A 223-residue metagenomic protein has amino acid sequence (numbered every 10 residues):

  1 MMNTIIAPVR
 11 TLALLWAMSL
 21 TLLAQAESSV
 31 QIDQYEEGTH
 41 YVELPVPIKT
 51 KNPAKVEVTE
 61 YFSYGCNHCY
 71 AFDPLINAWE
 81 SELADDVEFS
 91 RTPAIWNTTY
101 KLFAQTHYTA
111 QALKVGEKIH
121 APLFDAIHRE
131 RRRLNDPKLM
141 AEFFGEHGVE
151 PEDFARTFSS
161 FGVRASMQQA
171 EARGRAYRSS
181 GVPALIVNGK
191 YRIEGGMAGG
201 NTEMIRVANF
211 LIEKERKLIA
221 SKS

Functional and structural regions predicted by a protein language model:
M2-T98, E213-S223: Extracytoplasmic thiol/disulfide redox context detector
I5, E146-S223: C-terminal cap of thioredoxin/glutaredoxin-like
Y64-H68, I95-T99, D125-E130, G162-V163 (+1 more regions): Solvent-exposed loop/turn segments at secondary-structure junctions within structured extracellular/periplasmic domains
Y70-D73, Y100-A104, A198-N201: Conserved strand-to-helix beginnings and helix N-cap segments that scaffold or border functional pockets
D73-E80, F103-H107, H120, P137 (+5 more regions): Extracytoplasmic/secreted envelope proteins and their assembly/folding machinery, especially bacterial periplasmic
E82-L113, E117-G145: Structural microenvironment flanking redox-active thiols in thiol-disulfide oxidoreductases
